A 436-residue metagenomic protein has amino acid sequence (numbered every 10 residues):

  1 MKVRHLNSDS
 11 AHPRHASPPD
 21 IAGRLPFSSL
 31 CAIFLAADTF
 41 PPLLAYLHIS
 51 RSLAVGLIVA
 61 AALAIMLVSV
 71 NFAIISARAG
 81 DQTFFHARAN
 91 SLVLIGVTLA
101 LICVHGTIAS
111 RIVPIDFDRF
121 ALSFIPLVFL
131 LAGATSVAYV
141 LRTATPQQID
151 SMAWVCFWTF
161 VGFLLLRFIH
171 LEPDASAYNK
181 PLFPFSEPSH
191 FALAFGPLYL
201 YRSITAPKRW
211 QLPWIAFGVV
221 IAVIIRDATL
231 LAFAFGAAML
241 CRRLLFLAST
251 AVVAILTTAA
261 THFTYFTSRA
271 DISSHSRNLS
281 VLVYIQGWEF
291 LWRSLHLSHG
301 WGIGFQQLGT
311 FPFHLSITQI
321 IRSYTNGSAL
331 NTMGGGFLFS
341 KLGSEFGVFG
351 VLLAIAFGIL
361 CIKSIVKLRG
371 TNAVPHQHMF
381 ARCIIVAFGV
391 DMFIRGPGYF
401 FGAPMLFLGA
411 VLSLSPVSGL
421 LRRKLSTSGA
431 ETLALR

Functional and structural regions predicted by a protein language model:
K2-A79, V104-G106, F163-A175, V390 (+1 more regions): N-terminal signal-anchor transmembrane segment
P18-I21, L25, E345-G389, R422-K424: Hydrophobic transmembrane alpha-helices and their immediate junctions
L30-F34, I58-M66, F246-L247, M379-R436: Transmembrane alpha-helices of multi-pass inner-membrane enzymes
S52-A54, V253-F290, S294-H296, Q307-S316: Flexible juxtamembrane loops connecting transmembrane helices in multi-pass membrane enzymes that build or modify
A87-T107, I112-Y139: Aromatic-anchored transmembrane helix interface
I108-R119, T143-P188, F313-S323: Membrane-interfacial helix-loop-helix modules of multi-pass inner-membrane proteins that assemble, modify, or transport
Q147-D174, S186-L244: Alpha-helical transmembrane segments of multi-pass inner-membrane proteins
H275-L282, L297, W301-F346, L368-N372: Long extracytoplasmic/lumenal interhelical loops at the membrane interface of multi-pass membrane proteins
